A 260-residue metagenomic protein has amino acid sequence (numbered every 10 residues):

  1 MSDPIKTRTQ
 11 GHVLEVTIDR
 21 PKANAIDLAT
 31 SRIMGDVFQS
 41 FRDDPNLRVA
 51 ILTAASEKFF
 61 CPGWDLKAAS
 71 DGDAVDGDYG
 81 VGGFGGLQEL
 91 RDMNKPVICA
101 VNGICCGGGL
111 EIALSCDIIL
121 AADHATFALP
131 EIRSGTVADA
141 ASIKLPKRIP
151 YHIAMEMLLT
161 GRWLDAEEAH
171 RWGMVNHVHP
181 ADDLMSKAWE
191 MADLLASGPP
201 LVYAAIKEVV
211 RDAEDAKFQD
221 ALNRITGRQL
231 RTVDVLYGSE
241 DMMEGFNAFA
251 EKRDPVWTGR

Functional and structural regions predicted by a protein language model:
M1-E57: Conserved CoA-thioester-binding segment of acyl-CoA-metabolizing enzymes
M1-G11, D44-P45, E57, G161 (+4 more regions): C-terminal alpha-helix plus adjacent terminal tail
V16, I33-M34, L52, D65 (+4 more regions): Terminal peptide-recognition signature
A25, F59-P62, A68-A69, G107: Short active-site-adjacent helix-start/loop capping segments
S31-D43, L66-C105, V137, S142 (+3 more regions): An acidic, glycine-rich surface segment that forms the CoA-thioester-binding/catalytic face of crotonase-fold enzymes
E57-C61, C106, A128, V210: Short, active-site-adjacent cap segments at secondary-structure transitions
R91-Y203, S239, E244-N247, K252-R253: Crotonase-fold acyl-CoA enzyme core
